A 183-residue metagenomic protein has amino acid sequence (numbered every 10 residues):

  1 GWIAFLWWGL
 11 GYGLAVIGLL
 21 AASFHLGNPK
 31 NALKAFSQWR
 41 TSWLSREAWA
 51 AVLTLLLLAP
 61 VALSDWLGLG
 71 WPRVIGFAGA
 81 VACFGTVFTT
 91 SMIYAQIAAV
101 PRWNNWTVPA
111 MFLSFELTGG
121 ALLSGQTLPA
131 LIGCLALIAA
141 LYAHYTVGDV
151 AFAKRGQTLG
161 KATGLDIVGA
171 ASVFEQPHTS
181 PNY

Functional and structural regions predicted by a protein language model:
G1, W7-N31, E47, A51-D65 (+1 more regions): Transmembrane-helix bundle segments that line or gate the permeation/cavity pathway in multi-pass membrane proteins
W2-A4, K34-R40: Perimembrane loop-to-helix junctions flanking transmembrane segments
W2-G9, M111, A130-L131: Alpha-helical transmembrane segments and their helix-start/interface "positive-inside/aromatic belt" motifs in integral
F24-L26, A32-L33, A95-Q96, F112: Broad hydrophobic/π-residue packing in well-ordered secondary structure
G27, S37-R40, L44: Generic, ordered loop/turn and secondary-structure boundary motif
R40-S42, A50-Y183: Long, contiguous internal "core" modules enriched in hydrophobic/ aromatic residues
